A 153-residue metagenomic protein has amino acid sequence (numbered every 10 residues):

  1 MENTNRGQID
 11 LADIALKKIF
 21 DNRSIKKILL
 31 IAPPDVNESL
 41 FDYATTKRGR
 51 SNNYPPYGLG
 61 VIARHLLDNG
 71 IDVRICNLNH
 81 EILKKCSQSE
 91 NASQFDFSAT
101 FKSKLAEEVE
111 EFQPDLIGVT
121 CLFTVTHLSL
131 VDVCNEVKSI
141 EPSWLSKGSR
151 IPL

Functional and structural regions predicted by a protein language model:
M1-L153: A short, structured N-terminal alpha-helical element that caps or precedes a catalytic domain
